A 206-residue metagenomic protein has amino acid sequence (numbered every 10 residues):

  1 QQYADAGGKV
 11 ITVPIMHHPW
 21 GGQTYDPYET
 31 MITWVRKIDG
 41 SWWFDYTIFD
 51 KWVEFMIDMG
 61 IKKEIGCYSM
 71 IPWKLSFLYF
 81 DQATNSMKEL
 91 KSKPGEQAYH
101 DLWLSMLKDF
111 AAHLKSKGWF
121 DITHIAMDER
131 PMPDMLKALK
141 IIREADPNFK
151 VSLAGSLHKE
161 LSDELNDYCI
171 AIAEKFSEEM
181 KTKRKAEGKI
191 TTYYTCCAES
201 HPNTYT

Functional and structural regions predicted by a protein language model:
Q1-F149, A154-L165: Aromatic-lined carbohydrate-binding surfaces of glycoside hydrolases
W20, S177, S200: Short glycine-rich, flexible loops that bind phosphorylated cofactors or substrates
P147, Y168-A171, H201-T204: Short, flexible loop segments at the rims of nucleotide/cofactor-binding pockets, characterized by
A154, A171, Y194-C196: Generic beta-sheet signal
G155-K159, I172-S177: Short, polar loop motifs at secondary-structure junctions
E164-C169, K189-T191: Active-site regions of enzymes building and remodeling cell-envelope glycoconjugates
F176-R184: Active-site-adjacent beta->alpha loops and helix N-cap segments on the catalytic face of soluble alpha/beta enzymes
K185-T206: Active-site clefts of carbohydrate-active enzymes
